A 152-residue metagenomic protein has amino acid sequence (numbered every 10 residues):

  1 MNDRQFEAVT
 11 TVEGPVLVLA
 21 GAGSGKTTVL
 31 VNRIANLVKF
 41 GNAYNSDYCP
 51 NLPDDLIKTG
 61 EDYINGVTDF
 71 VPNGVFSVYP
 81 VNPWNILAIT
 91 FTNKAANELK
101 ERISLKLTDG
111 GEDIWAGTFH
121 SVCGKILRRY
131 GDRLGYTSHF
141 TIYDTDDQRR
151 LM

Functional and structural regions predicted by a protein language model:
M1-T137, I142: P-loop NTPase Walker
D146-L151: Coupling/switch/interface segments within P-loop NTPase motor domains and analogous charged loops in nucleic-acid
